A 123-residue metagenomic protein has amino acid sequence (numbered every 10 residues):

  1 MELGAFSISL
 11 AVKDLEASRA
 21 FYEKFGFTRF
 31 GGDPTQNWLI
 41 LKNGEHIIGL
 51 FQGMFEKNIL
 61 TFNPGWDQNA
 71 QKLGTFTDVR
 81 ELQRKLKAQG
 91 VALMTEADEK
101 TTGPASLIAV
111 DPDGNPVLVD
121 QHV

Functional and structural regions predicted by a protein language model:
M1-R19, H122-V123: N-terminal beta-strand motif that seeds the catalytic metal site of vicinal oxygen chelate
L3, Q36, T102-P104: Loop/turn position at the start of each blade in beta-propeller repeats
K13-E16, M54-F55, N63-P116, V123: Vicinal oxygen chelate
A20-K24, D113: Structural preference for long, well-ordered alpha-helical segments within the folded cores of structured domains
E23-F30, V91: Conserved acetyl-CoA-binding loop of GNAT-fold acetyltransferases
T28-A70, P116-Q121: Conserved short beta-strand elements that form part of the metal-binding/catalytic scaffold of enzyme active sites
